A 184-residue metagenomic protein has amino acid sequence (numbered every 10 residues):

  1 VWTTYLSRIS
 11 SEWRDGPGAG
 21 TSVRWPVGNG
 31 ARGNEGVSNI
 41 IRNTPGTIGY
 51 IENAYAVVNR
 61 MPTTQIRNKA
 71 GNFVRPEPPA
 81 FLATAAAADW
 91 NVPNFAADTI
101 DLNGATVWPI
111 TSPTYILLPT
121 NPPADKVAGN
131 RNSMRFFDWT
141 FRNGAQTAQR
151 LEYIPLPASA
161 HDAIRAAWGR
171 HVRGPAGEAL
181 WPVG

Functional and structural regions predicted by a protein language model:
V1-D15: Bilobed "Venus flytrap"/periplasmic-binding protein-like clamshell domains and structurally analogous long
R14-G184: Flexible, solvent-exposed loop/hinge segments that line or gate ligand/substrate-binding clefts
